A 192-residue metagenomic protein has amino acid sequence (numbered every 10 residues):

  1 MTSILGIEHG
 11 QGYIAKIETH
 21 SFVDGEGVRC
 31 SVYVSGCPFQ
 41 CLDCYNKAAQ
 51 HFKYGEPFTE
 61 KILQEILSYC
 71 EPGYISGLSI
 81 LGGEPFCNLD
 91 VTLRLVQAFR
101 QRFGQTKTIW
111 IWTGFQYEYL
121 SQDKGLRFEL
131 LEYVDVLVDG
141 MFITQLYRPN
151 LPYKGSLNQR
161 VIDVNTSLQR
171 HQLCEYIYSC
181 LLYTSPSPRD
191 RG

Functional and structural regions predicted by a protein language model:
I4-L5, G10-A15, V28, D43-I111 (+1 more regions): Conserved Radical SAM active-site core
Y13-Q40: N-terminal pre-triad scaffold of radical SAM enzymes
C37, C41-C44, S187: Disulfide-bonded cysteines in secreted/extracellular proteins and peptides
D123-L146: Structural recognition of alpha->loop->beta junctions
R148-L168: A short, gly/pro- and small-residue-rich
N165-L182: Ser/Thr/Gly-rich flexible loops in soluble cytosolic domains mediating phosphotransfer, phosphorylation
Y183-P188, G192: Conserved small/polar residues in nucleotide/adenosyl-binding loops
